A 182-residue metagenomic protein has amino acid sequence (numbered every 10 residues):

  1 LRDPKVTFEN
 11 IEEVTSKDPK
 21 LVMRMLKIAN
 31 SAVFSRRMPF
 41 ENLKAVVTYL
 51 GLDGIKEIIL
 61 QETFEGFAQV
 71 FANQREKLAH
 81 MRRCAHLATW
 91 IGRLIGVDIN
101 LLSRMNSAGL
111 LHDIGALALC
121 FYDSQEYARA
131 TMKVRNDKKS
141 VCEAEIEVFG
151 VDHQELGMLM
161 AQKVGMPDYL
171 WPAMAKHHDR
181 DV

Functional and structural regions predicted by a protein language model:
L1-E126, V141, E145-V182: Conserved alpha-helical "signature site" that marks functionally important helical segments or helix/loop junctions
E126-K133: A Zn2+-metalloprotease active-site environment signal
K133-C142: Short glycine/proline- and charge-enriched loop/turn segments that cap or connect secondary-structure elements
